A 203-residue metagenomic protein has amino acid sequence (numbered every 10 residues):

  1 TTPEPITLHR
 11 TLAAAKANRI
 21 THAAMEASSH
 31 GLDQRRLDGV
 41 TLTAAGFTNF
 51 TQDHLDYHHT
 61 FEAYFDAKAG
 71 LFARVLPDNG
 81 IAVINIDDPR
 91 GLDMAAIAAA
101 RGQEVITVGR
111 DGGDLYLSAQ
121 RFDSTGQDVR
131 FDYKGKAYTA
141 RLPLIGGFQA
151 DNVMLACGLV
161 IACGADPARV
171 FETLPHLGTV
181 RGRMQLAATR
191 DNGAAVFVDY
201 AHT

Functional and structural regions predicted by a protein language model:
T1-E4, Q149, T203: Short, conserved glycine- and acidic-residue-centered signature motifs in active-site or ligand-binding loops
T1-S28: Conserved nucleotide-sensing/catalytic segment adjacent to the nucleotide-binding pocket in NTP-handling enzymes
T2, L55-H58, A201: Charge-dense, low-complexity intrinsically disordered segments
T7, L155, H202: Conserved cofactor-binding/catalytic machinery of classical short-chain dehydrogenase/reductase
A17-I20, A24, D33-L37, L42-V196: Acidic, Mg2+-coordinating active-site environments of NTP-dependent enzymes
S28, F50, A201: Conserved Walker B
A195-T203: Short, glycine-rich nucleotide/cofactor-binding loops
